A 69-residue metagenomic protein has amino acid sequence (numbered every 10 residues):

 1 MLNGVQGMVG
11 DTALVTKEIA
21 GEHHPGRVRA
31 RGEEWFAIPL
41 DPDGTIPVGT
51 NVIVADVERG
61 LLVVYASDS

Functional and structural regions predicted by a protein language model:
M1-N3: Aromatic-capped interface at the extracytoplasmic side of an N-terminal signal-anchor transmembrane helix
Q6-S69: Terminal membrane-proximal soluble interaction domains of membrane-associated proteins
